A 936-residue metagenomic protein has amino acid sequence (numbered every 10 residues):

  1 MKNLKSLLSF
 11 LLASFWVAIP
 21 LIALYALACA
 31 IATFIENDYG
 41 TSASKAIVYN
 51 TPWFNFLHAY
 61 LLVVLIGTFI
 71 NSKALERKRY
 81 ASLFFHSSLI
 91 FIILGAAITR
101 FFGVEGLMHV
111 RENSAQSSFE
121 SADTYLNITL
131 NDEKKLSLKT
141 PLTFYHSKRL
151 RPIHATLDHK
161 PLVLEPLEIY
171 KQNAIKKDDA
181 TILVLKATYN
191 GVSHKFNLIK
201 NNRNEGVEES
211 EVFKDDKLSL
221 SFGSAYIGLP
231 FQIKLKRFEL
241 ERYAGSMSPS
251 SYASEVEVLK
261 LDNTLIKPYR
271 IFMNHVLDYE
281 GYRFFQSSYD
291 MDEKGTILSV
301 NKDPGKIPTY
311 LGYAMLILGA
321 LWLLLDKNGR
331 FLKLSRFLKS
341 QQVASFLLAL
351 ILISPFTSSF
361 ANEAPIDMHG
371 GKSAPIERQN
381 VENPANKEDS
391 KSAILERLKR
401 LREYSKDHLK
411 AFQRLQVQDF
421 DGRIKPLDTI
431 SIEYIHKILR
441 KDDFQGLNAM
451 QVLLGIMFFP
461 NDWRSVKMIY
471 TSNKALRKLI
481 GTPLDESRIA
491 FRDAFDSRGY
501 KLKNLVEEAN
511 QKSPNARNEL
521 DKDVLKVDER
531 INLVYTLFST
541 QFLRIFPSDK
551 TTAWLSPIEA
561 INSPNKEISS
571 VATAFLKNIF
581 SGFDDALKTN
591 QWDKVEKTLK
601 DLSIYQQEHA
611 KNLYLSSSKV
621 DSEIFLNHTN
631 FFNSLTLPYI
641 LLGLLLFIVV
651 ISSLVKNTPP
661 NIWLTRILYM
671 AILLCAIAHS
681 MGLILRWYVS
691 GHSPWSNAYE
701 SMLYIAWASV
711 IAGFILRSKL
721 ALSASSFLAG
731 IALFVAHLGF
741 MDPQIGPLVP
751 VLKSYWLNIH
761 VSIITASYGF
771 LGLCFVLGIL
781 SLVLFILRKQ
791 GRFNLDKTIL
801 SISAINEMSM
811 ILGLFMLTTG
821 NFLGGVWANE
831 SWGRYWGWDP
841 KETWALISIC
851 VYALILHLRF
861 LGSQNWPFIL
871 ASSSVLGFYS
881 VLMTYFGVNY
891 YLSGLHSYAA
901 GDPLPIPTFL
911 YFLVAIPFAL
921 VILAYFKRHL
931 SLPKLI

Functional and structural regions predicted by a protein language model:
M1-S9, L334-L347, T658-W663, R788-I805 (+1 more regions): Membrane-interfacial, low-structure loops and terminal tails that flank and connect transmembrane helices in multi-pass
M1-Y49: Hydrophobic alpha-helical segments
F15-F34, P52-G67, F84-I98, F285 (+19 more regions): Hydrophobic cores of alpha-helical transmembrane segments in multi-pass integral membrane proteins
P20, Y49-Y125, I297-F346, S358-A361: Internal alpha-helical transmembrane segments
Y39-V48, K73-A74, I651-P660: Short, hydrophobic transmembrane alpha-helix segments
L107-P304, S359-N627: Soluble non-transmembrane domains of integral membrane proteins
R336, L348-A349, P365-M368, K372 (+4 more regions): Sequence termini and other peripheral, non-core segments
L347-P355: Bacterial N-terminal signal peptides
